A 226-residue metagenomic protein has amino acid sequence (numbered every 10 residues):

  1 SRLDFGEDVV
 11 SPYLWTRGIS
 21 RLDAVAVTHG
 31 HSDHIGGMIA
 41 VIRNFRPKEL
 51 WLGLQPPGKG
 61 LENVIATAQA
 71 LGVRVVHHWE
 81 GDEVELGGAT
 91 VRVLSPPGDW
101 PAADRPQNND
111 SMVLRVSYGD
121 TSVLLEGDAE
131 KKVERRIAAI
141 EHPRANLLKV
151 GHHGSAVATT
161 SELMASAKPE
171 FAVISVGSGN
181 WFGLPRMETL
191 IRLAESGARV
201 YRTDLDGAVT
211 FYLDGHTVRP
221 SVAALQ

Functional and structural regions predicted by a protein language model:
S1-Q226: Non-globular, low-confidence helical/coil segments that flank catalytic cores
